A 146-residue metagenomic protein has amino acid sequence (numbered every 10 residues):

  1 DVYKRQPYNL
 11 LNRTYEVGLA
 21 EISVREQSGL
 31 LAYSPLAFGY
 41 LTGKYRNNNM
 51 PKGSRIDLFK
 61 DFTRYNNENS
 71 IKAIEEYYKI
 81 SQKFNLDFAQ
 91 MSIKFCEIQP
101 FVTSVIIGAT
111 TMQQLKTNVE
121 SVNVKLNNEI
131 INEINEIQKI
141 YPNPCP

Functional and structural regions predicted by a protein language model:
D1-Y3: Short, small-residue-biased leader/transition segments that mark boundaries at the very start of proteins
R5, L31-A32, S92, I106: Conserved beta-strand positions in the central sheet of alpha/beta enzyme cores
Y8-T14, S34-L41, F95, T111: Glycine-rich beta-alpha junction loops
E16-S23, I131: Short amphipathic alpha-helical segments and helix-helix/interface helices
G18, T110-Q113, E129: Cytosolic histidine kinase catalytic core of two-component systems
E21-I80: Glycine-rich, positively charged active-site loop/lid region within alpha/beta enzyme cores that binds and organizes
Y65-N123: Conserved short secondary-structure transition element at the edge of the structured enzyme core that lines
K125-P146: Extended hydrophobic/aromatic segments used for targeting, binding, or gating
